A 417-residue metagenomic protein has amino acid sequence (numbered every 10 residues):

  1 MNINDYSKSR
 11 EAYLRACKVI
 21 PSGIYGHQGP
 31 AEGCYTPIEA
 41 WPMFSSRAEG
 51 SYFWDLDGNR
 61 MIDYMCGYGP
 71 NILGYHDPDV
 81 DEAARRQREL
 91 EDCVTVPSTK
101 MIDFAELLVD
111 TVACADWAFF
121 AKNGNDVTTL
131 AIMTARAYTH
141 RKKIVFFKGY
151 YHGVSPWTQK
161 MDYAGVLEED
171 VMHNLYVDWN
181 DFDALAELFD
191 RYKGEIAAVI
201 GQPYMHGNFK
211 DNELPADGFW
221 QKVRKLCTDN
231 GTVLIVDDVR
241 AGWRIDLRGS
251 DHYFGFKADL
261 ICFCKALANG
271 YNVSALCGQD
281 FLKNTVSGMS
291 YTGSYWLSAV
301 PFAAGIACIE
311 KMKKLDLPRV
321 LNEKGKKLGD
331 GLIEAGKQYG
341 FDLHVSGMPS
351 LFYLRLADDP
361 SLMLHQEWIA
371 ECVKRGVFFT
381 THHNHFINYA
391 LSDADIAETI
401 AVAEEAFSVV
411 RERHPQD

Functional and structural regions predicted by a protein language model:
N2-D417: Conserved N-terminal phosphate-binding loop of PLP-dependent enzymes in the Aspartate aminotransferase
